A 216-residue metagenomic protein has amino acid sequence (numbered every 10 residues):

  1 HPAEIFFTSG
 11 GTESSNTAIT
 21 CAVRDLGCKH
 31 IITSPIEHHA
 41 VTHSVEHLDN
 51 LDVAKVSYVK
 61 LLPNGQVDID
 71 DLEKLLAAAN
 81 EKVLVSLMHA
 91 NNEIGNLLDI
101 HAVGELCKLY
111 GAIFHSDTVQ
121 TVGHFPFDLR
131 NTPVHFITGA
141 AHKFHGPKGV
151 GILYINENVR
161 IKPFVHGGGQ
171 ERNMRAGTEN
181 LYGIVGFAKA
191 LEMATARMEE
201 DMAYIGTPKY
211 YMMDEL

Functional and structural regions predicted by a protein language model:
H1-L216: Pyridoxal 5′-phosphate
